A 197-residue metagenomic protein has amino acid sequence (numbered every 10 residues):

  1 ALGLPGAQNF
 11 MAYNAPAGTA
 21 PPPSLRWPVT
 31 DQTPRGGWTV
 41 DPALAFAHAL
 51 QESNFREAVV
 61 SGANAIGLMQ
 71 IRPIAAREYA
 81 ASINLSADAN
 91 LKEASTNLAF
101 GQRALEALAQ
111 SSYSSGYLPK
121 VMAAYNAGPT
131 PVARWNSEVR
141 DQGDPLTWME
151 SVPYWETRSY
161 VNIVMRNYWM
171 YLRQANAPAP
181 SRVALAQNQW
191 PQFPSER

Functional and structural regions predicted by a protein language model:
A1-R197: Catalytic glycan-binding domains that act on GlcNAc-containing polysaccharides
